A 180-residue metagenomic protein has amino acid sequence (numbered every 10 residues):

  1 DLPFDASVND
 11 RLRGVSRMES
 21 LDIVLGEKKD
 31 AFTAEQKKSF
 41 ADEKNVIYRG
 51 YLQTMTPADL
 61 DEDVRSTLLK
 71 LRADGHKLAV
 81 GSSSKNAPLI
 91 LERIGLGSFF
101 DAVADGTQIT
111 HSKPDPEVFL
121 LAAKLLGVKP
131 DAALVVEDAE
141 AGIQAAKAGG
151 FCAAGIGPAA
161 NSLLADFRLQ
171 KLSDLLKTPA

Functional and structural regions predicted by a protein language model:
D1-S66, K70-D74: N-terminal helical cap/lid subdomain that shapes the substrate entry/recognition surface in HAD-like hydrolases
R65-H76, S84-A180: Asp-based, Mg2+/Mn2+-dependent phosphohydrolase catalytic module
